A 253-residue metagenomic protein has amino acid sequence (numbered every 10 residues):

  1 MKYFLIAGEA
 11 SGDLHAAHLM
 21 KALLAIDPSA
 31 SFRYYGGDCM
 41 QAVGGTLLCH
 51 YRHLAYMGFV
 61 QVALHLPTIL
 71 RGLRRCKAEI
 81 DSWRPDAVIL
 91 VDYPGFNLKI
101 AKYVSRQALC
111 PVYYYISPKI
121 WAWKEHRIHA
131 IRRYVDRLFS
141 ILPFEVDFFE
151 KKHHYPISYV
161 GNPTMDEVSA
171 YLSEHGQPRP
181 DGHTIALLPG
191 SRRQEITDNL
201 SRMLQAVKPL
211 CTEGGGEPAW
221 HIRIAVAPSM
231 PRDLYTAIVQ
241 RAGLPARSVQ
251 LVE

Functional and structural regions predicted by a protein language model:
K2, P180-A186, H221: Charged active-site motifs of nucleotide-sugar-dependent glycosyltransferases
Y3-G176, L187-N199, P209, S229 (+2 more regions): Active-site and donor-binding regions of nucleotide-sugar-utilizing enzymes
S29, L109, G182, E217-A219: A general structural motif
F59-V60, A219-R223: Short beta-strand elements in bilobed, periplasmic/extracellular small-molecule ligand-binding domains
D198-E217: Short hydrophobic signal-anchor/transmembrane segments that target glycosyltransferases and glycosylation machinery
G216-H221, S248-V249: Flexible, glycine/charged-enriched surface loops at secondary-structure junctions
I222-D233: Glycosyltransferase donor-sugar binding loop
Y235-E253: Nucleotide-activated donor-binding/catalytic signature segment of Leloir-type glycosyltransferases, i.e., the conserved
